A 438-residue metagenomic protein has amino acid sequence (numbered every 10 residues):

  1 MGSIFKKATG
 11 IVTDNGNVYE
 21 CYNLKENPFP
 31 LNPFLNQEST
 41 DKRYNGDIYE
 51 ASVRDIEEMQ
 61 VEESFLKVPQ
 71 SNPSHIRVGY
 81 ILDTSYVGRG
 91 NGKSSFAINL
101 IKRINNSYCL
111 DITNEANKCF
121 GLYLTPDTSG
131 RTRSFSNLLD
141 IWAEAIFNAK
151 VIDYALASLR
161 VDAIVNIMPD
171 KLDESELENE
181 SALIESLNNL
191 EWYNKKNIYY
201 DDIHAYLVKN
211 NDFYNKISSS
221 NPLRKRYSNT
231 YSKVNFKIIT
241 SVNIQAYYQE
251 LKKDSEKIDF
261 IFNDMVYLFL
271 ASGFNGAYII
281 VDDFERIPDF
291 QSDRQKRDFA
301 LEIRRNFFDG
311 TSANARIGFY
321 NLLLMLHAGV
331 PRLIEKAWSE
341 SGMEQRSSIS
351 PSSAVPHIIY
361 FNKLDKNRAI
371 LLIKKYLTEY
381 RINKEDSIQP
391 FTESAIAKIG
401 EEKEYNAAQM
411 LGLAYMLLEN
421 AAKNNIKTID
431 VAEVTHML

Functional and structural regions predicted by a protein language model:
M1-G79, N106, D162-S175, S181-Y193 (+1 more regions): A short, basic N-terminal segment
S3-N32, I56-M59, K225-Y227, Y231-A395: The catalytic "switch" region of P-loop NTPases
Q60-L66, I98-N106, I303-F308: Short, well-ordered amphipathic alpha-helices
P73, R77-G79, D83-G273, A421-T428: P-loop NTPase nucleotide-binding core
G79-D83, E285-Q291, K398-G400: Glycine- and acidic
L156-H204, I359, K363-H436: Conserved AAA+ ATPase small/helical "lid" subdomain
